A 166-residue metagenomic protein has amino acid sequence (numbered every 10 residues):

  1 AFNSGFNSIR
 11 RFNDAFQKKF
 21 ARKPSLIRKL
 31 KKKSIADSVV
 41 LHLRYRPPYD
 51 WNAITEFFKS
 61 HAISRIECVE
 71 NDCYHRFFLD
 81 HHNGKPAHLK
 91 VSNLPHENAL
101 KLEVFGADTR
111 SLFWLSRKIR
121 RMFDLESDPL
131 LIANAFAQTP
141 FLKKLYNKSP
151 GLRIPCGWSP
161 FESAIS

Functional and structural regions predicted by a protein language model:
F2-S166: HhH-family (HhH-GPD) DNA N-glycosylase catalytic core used in base-excision repair
